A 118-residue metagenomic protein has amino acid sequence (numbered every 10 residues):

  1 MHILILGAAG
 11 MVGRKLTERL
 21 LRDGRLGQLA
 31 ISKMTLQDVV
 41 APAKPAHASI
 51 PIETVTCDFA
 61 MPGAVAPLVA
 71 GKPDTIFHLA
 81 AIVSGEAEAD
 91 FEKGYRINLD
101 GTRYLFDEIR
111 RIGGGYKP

Functional and structural regions predicted by a protein language model:
M1-L26: N-terminal Rossmann NAD(P)H-binding glycine-rich loop of SDR-like oxidoreductase domains
H2, D74-T75, K117: Structural motif
R22-A43: Conserved glycine-rich Rossmann-like NAD(P)H-binding loop of the short-chain dehydrogenase/reductase
R25, V69-A70, R110-G114: Residue-level signal for alpha-helix termini/capping positions
P42-I50: Short loop/helix-cap segments at secondary-structure boundaries that form the rim of catalytic
I52, T56-I97: NAD(P)H-binding glycine-rich loop region in Rossmannoid oxidoreductase-like domains and their noncatalytic homologs
D100-P118: Conserved Rossmann-fold NAD(P)-dependent oxidoreductase catalytic core, especially the SDR/UDP-sugar
